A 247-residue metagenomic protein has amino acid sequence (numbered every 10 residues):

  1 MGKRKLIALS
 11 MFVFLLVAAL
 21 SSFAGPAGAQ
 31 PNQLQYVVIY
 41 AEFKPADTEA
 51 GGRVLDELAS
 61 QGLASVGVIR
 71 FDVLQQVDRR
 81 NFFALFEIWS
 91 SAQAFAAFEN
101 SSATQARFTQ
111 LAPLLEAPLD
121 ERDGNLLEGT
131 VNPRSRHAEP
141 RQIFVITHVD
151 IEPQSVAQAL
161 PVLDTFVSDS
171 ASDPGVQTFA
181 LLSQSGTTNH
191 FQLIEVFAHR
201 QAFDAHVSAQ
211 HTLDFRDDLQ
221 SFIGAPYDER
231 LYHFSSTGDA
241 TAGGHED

Functional and structural regions predicted by a protein language model:
M1-V13: Bacterial N-terminal signal peptides that target proteins for export
S10-S22: Bacterial N-terminal signal peptides
G28-Q33, D72-R79, A106-I143, T178-N189 (+1 more regions): Glycine-rich beta-strand-turn "strand-cap" elements at beta-sheet edges
L34-E42, D72-E99, R141-D150, A180-V207 (+1 more regions): Short, well-ordered beta-strand segments in beta-rich or mixed alpha/beta enzyme and ligand-binding folds
E42-R53, D150-A159: Short, surface-exposed ligand-recognition loops at beta-strand->loop->(often short) alpha-helix junctions that present
E57-D72, I88-R122, A171-Q177, V196-L231: An amphipathic, aromatic/His-enriched active-site/gating alpha helix that lines ligand/cofactor pockets
A97, D150, A157-L160, D164 (+3 more regions): A beta-strand edge to alpha-helix "cap/lid" segment located at domain peripheries
H137-F179: Surface-exposed interaction/gating patches
